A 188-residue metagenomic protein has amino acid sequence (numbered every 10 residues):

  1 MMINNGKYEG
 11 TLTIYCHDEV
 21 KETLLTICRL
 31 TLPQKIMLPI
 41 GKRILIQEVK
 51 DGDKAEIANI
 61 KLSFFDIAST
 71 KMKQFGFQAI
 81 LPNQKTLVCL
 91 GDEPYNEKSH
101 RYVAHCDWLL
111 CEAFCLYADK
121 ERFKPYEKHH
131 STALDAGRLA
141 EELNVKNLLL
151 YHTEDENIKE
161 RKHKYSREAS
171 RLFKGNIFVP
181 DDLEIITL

Functional and structural regions predicted by a protein language model:
M1-V88, P94, H163-L188: Binuclear metal-dependent hydrolase catalytic cores
Y95-L183: Cap/insert and terminal regions of metallo-dependent hydrolase folds
